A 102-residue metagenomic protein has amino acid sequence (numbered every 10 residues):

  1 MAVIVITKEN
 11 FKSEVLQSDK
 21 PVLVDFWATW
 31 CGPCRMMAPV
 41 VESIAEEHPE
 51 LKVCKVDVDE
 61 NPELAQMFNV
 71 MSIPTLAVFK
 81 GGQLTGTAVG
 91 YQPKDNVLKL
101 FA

Functional and structural regions predicted by a protein language model:
A2, T7, W27, K52-C54: Conserved Rossmann-like nucleotide-binding pocket used by diverse enzymes that bind dinucleotide cofactors
V3-P21, P62: A short beta-strand-turn-helix
D19, F26-W30, S72: Short pre-active-site segment immediately N-terminal to redox-active cysteine/selenocysteine motifs in thiol-based
D19-P21, M36-V56, E60-P62: Conserved helix-turn-beta segment immediately C-terminal to the redox Cys motif in thioredoxin-like folds
V22, P62, F68-A77: Structural micro-motif
F26-V40: Conserved redox-active cysteine motifs that mediate thiol-disulfide chemistry, especially di-cysteine Cys-X(1-2)-Cys
A77-A102: Non-catalytic, surface beta->alpha helical segment in thiol-disulfide oxidoreductase systems
